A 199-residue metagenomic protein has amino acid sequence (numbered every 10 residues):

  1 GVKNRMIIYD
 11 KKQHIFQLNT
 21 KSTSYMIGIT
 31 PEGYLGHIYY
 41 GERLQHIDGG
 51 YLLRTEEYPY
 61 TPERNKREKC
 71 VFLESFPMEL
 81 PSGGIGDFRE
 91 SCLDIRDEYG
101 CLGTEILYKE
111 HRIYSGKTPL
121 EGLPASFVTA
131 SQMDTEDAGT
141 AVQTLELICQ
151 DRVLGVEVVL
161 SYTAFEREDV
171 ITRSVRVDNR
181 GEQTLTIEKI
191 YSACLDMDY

Functional and structural regions predicted by a protein language model:
N4-Y199: N-terminal accessory beta-strand-rich subdomains and adjacent acidic, glycine-rich linkers that precede catalytic cores
